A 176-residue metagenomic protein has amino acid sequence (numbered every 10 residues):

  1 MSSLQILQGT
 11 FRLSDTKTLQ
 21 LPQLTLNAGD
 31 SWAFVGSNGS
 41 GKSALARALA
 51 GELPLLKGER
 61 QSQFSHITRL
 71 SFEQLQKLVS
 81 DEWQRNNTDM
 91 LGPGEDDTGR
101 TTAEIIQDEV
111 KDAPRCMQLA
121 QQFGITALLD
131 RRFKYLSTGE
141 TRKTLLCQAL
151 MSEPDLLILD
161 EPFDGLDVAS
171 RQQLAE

Functional and structural regions predicted by a protein language model:
M1-L24, A28-D30, G39, L53-K57: A short, flexible loop at the N-terminus of ABC-type nucleotide-binding domains that lies
V35-S37: The feature captures the beta-strand-to-loop junction immediately N-terminal to the Walker
S43-V110: ABC ATPase nucleotide-binding domain signature region
K111-L128: Conserved ABC ATPase "signature" region
R132-S137: Conserved ABC ATPase signature
L146, L174: Hydrophobic anchor residue at the start of the ABC signature
L157-E161: Catalytic Walker B motif of ABC-type/P-loop ATPase nucleotide-binding domains
